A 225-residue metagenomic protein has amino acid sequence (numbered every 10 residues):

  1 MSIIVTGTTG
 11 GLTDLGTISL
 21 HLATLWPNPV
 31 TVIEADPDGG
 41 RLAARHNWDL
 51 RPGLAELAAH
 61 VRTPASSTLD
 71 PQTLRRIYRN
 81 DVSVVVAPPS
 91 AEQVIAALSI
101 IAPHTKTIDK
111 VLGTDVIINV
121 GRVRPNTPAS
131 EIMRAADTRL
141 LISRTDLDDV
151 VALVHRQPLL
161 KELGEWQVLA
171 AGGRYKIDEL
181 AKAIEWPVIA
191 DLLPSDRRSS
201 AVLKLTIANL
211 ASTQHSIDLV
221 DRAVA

Functional and structural regions predicted by a protein language model:
M1-P29: Walker A (P-loop) phosphate-binding motif
S2, V30-V32, V82-V84, V188-D191: Conserved beta-strand scaffold positions in the cores of enzyme catalytic domains, especially in NTP/NDP-utilizing
T6-T9, V32-V111: P-loop/Walker-type NTP enzyme "switch/lid" segment
S19, I100-H104, P125-A129, S212: Amphipathic coiled-coil/heptad-repeat helices and related helical stalk/stem segments that mediate oligomerization
W48-P52, L159-L160, I207-N209: Short, hinge-like loop/turn segments at secondary-structure boundaries
T105-K106, K110-R197: Conserved catalytic-core segment of NTP-binding enzymes
P194-L219: C-terminal boundary of histidine-terminating zinc-finger modules
